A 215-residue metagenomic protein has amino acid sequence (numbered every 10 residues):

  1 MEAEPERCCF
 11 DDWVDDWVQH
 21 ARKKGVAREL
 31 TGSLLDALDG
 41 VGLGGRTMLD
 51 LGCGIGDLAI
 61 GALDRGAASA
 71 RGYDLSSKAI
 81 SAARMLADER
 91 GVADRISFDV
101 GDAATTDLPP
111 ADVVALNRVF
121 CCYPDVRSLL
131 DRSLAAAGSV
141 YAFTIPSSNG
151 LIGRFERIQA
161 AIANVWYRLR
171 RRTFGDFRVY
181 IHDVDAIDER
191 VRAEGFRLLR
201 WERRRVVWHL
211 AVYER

Functional and structural regions predicted by a protein language model:
M1-G42: Conserved class I S-adenosyl-L-methionine
I55-G66: Conserved SAM-binding loop of SAM-dependent methyltransferases across substrates and taxa, primarily the Class I
S76: Conserved SAM/SAH-binding beta-strand->alpha-helix loop
A83-R84: Conserved SAM-binding loop
V113-D125: A short SAM/SAH-binding and catalytic strip from SAM-dependent methyltransferases
S128-S139: A short glycine-rich, Lys/Arg-flanked "PGG" loop and its adjoining helix->strand segment in the class I
G138-P146: Conserved beta-strand signature within the Rossmann-like core of class I S-adenosyl-L-methionine
P146-R190: C-terminal alpha-helical "lid/dimerization" subdomain adjacent to the S-adenosyl-L-methionine
